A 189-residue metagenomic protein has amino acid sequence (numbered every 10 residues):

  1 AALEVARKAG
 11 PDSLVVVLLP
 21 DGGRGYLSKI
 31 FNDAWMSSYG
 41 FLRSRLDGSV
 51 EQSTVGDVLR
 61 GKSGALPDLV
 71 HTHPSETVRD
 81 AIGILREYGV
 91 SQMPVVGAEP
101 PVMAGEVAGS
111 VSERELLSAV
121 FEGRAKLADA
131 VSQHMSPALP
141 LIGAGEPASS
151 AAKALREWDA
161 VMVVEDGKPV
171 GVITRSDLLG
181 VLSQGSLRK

Functional and structural regions predicted by a protein language model:
A1-T54: PLP-dependent amino-acid enzyme catalytic core
G10-L14, E106, W158: Short coil/turn connectors at secondary-structure junctions
V50-L69, L127-L139: Bateman (tandem CBS) regulatory domains
G64, E99-E106: Short, solvent-exposed loop/turn segments that connect beta-strands within catalytic domains and beta-strand-rich
H71-V90, V95-E99, V120, P140-D159 (+3 more regions): The conserved cystathionine-beta-synthase
A104-S110, A148, P169-V172: Glycine-rich acetyl-CoA-binding "A-motif" of GNAT/NAT acetyltransferases
E113-E122: Structured interaction and signal-relay segments at domain junctions
